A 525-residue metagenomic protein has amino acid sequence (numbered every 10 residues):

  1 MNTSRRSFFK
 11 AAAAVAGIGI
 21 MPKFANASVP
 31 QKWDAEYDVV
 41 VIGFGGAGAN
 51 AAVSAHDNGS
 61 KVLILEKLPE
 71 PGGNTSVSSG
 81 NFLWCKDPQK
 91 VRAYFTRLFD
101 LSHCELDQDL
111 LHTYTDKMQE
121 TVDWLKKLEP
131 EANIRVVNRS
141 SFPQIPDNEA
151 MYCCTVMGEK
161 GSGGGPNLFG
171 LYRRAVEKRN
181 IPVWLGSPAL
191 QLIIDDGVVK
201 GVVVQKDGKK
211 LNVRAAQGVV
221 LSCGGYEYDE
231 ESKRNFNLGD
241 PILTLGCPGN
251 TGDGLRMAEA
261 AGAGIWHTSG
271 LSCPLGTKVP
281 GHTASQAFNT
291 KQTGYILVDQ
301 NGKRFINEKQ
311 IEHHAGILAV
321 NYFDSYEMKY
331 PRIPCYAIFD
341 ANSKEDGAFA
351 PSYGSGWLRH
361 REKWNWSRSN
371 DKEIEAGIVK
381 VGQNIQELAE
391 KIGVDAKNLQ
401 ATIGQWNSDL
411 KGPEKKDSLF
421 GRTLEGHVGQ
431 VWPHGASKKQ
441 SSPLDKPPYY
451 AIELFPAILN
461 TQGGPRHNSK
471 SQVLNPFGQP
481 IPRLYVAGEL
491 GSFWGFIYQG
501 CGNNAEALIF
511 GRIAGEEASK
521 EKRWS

Functional and structural regions predicted by a protein language model:
M1-V15: N-terminal secretory signal peptides and thylakoid transit peptides that target proteins across membranes
W33-G45: Beta1/beta-strand and adjacent pyrophosphate-binding region of the FAD-binding site in flavoprotein oxidoreductases
A35-Y37, K209-G218: Core beta-strand elements of the Rossmann-like FAD/NAD(P) dinucleotide-binding domain in flavoenzyme oxidoreductases
N58-T75: Glycine-rich FAD pyrophosphate-binding loop
D116-K210, E230-E231, K278, I403 (+1 more regions): Conserved redox-cofactor binding core of oxidoreductases
R214-A284, N504, F510-I513, E517: Glycine-rich loop(s) and the adjacent beta-strand/alpha-helix scaffold that form part
L255-M257, G264-V394: An anion/pyrophosphate-binding glycine-rich loop and adjacent beta-alpha core in soluble alpha-beta enzymes
N398-W494: A glycine-rich dinucleotide-binding beta-alpha-beta segment and adjacent secondary-structure elements that constitute
